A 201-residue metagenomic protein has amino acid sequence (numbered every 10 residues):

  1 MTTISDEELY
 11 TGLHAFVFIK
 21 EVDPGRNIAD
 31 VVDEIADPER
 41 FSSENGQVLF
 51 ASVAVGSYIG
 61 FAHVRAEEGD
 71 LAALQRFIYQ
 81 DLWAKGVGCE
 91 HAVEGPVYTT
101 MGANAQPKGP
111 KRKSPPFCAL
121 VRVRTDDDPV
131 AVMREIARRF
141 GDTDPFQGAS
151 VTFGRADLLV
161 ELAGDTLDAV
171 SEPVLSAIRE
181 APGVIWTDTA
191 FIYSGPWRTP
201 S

Functional and structural regions predicted by a protein language model:
M1-S201: A compositional/biophysical signature of low hydrophobicity enriched in polar/charged and small residues
